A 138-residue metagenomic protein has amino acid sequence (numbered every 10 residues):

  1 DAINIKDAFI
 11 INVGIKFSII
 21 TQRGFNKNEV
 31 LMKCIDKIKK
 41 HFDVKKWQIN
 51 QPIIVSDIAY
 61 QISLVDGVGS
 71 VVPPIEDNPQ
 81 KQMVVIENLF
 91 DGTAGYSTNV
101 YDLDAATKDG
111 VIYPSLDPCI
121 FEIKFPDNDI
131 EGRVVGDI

Functional and structural regions predicted by a protein language model:
D1-I138: Acidic, low-complexity glycine/serine/threonine-rich segments
